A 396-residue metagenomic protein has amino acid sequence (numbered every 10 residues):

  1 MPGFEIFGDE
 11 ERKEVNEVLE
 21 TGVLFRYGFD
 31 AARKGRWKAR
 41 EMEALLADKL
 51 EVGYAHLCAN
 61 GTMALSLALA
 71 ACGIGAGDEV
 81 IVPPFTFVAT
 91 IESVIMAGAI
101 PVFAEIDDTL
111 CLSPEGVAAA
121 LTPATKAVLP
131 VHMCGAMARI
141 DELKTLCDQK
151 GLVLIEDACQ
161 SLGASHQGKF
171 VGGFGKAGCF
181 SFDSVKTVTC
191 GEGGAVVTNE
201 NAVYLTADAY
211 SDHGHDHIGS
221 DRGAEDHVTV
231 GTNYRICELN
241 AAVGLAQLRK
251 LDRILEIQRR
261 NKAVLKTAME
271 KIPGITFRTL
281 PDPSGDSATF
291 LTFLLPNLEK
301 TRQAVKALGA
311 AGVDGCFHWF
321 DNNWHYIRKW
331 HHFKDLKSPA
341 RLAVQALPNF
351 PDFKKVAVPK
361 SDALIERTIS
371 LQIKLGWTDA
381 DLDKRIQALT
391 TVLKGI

Functional and structural regions predicted by a protein language model:
M1-T62, S66-A71, D148, A363-E366 (+1 more regions): Conserved PLP-binding active-site segment in aminotransferase class I/II-type PLP enzymes
F29, K34-G35, S161-Q167, F174-F290: Active-site region of PLP-dependent enzymes
A70-Q149, V153-A158, S165: PLP-dependent aminotransferase-like
A207, R302-A311, R385-L389: Short amphipathic alpha-helices in soluble, non-transmembrane regions that often serve as interface/regulatory elements
G214-G223, V264-M269, V305-T368: Conserved PLP cofactor-binding pocket of PLP-dependent enzymes
T279-P281, A288-L298, H318-L336, R367-D379: Conserved PLP-binding active-site segment of the aspartate aminotransferase-like
